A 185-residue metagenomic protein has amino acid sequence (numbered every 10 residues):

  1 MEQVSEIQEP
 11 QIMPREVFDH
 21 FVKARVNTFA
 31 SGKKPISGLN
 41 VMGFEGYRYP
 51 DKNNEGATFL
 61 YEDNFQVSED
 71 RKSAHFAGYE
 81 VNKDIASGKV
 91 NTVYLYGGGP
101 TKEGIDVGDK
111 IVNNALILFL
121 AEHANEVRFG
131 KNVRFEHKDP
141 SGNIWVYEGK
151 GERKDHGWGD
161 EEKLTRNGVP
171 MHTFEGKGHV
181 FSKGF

Functional and structural regions predicted by a protein language model:
E2-F185: Cysteine-centric segments in proteins
